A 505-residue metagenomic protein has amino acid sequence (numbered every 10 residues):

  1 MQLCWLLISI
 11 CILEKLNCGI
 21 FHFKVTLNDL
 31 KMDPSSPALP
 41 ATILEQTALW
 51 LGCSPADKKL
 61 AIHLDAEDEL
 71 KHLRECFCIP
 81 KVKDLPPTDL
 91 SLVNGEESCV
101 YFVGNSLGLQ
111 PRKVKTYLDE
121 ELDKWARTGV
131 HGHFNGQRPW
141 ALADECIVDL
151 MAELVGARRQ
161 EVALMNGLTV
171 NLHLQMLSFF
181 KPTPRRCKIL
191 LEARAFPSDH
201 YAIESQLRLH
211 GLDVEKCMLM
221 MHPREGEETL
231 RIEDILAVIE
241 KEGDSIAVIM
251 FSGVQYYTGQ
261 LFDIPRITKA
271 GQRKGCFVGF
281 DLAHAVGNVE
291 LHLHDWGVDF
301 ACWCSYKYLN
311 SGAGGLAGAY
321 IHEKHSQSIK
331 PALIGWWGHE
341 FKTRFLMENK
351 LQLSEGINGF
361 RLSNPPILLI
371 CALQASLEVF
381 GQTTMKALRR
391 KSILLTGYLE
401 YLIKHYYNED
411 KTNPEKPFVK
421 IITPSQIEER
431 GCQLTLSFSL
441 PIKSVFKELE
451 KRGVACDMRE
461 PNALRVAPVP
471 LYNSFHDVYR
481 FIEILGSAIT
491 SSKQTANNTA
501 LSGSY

Functional and structural regions predicted by a protein language model:
L3-C4, S504: Generic detector of intrinsically disordered, low-complexity segments in short proteins and peptide precursors
L7, G19-I20, L209: Composition-driven detection of intrinsically disordered, low-complexity segments
L7-S9, K31: Residue-level detector of intrinsically disordered terminal segments
E14-N17, K24, N28: Intrinsically disordered, low-complexity polyampholyte segments enriched for Lys and acidic residues
T26-Y505: Pyridoxal 5′-phosphate
